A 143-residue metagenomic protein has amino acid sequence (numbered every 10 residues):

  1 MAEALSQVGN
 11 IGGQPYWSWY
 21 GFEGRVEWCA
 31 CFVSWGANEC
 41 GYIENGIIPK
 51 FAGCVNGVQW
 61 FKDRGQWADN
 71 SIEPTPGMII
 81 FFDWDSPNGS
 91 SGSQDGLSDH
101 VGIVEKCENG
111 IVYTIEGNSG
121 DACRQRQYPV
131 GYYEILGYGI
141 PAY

Functional and structural regions predicted by a protein language model:
M1-L5, V58-K62, L136: Generic detector of well-ordered alpha-helical segments enriched in charged/polar residues, highlighting helical
M1-N45: N-terminal capping segments
Q14-Y16, R25, F32, G57 (+3 more regions): Intrinsically disordered regions, especially transient/low-confidence alpha-helical propensity segments and coil-helix
I43-D121: ...with weaker cross-activation on analogous glycine-rich loops/strands in unrelated enzymes
N109-Y143: Active-site signature of cysteine proteases
